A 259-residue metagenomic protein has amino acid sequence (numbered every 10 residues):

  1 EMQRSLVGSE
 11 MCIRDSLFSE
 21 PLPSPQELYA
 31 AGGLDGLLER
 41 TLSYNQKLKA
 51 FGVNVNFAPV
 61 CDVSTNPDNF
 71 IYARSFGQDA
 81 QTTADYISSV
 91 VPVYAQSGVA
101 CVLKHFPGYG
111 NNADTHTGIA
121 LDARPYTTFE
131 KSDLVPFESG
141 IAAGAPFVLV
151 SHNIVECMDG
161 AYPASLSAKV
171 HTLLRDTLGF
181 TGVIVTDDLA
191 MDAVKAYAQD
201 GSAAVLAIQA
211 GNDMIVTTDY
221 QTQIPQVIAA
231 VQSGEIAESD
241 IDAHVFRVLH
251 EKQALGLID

Functional and structural regions predicted by a protein language model:
E1-C12: Single conserved hydrophobic/aromatic residue that forms the stacking wall/gate of nucleotide- or nucleobase-binding
R14-L22, N54-A73, A100, K104-L121 (+1 more regions): Active-site-proximal loop/short-helix segments that contain or immediately flank catalytic acid/base residue(s)
S19-G32, G77: A charged helix-plus-loop insertion that forms the helical arch/lid used to bind and gate nucleic-acid substrates
A30-Q46, A80-D85, F129-E130: Glycine-rich anion/phosphate-binding loops
S43-N56: Acidic-leg catalytic submotif of subtilisin-like serine proteases
Q78, D85-Q232, A237-D240, R247-H250: Second-shell residues forming the walls of enzyme active-site clefts
L249, Q253-D259: A short C-terminal boundary segment appended to hydrolase-like catalytic domains
